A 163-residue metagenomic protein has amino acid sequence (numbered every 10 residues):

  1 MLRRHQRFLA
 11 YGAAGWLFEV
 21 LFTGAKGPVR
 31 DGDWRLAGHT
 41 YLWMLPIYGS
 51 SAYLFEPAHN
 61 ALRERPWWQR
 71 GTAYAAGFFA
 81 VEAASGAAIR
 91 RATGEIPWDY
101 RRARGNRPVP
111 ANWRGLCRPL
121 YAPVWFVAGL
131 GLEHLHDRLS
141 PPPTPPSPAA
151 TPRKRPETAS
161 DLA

Functional and structural regions predicted by a protein language model:
M1-A163: Aromatic-rich, lipid-facing transmembrane alpha helices and their immediate juxtamembrane interface loops in integral
